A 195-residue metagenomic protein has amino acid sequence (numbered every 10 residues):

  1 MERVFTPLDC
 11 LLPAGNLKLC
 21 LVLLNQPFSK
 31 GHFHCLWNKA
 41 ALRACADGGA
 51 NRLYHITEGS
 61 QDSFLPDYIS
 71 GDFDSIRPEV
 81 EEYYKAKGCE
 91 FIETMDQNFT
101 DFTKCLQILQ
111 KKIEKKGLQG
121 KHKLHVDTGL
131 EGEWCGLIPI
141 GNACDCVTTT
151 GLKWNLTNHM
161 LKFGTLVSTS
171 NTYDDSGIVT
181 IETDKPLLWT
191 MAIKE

Functional and structural regions predicted by a protein language model:
E2-K18, Q26, H34-G117: Acidic/Gly/His-enriched mid-domain segments of enzyme catalytic cores or analogous surface patches that mediate
V22-L24, D47, I138, E182: Short beta-strand segments
L23-P27, D72-F73, D184, A192-K194: Structural motif
L118-E195: Long, charged alpha-helical interface segments
